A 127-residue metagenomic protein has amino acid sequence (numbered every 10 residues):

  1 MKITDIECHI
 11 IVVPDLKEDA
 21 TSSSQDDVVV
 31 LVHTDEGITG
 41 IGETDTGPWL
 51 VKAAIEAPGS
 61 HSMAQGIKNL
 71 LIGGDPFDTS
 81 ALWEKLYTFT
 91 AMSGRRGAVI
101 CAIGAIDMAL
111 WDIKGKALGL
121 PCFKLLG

Functional and structural regions predicted by a protein language model:
M1-I41, D45-K52: Structured beta-strand/loop patches that form or line metal/cofactor-binding pockets in enzymes
H33-A117: Metal- or metallocofactor-binding catalytic centers and their adjacent structured scaffolds across diverse enzyme
K114-G127: Catalytic pocket of metal/acid-base enzymes, prominently hydrolases
